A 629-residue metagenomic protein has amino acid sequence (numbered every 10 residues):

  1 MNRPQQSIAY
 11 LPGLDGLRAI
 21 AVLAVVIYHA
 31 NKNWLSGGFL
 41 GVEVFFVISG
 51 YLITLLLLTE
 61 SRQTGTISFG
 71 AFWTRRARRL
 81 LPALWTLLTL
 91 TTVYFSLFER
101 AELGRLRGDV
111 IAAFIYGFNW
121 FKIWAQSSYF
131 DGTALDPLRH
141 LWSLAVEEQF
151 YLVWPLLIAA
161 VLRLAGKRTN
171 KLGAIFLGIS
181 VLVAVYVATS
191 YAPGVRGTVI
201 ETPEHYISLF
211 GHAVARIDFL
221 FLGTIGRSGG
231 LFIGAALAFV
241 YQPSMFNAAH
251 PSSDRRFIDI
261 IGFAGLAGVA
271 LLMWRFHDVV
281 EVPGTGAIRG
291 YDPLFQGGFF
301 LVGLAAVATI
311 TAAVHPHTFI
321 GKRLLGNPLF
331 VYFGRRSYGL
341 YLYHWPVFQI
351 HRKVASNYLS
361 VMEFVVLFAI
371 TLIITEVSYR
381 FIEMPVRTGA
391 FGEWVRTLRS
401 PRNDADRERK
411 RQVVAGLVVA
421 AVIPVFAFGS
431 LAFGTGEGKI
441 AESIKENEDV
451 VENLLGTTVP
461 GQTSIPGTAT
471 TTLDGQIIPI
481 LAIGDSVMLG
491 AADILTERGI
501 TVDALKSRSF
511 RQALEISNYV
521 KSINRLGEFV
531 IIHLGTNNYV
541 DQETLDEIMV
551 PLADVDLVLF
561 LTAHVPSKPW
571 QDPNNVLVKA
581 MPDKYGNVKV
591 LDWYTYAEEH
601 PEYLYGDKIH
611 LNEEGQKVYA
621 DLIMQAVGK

Functional and structural regions predicted by a protein language model:
N2-L14, I20-L431: Hydrophobic membrane-embedded alpha-helices and membrane-water interface caps/short interhelical or interfacial loops
V42, I483-G484, I532, L591: Active-site flanking residues adjacent to catalytic metal/cofactor-binding acidic residues
V47, I483-G484, L561: Short hydrophobic segments within beta-strands
P193-G194, P203-I207, A236, H277-D278 (+10 more regions): Extracellular/periplasmic envelope-modification machinery, especially enzymes that add or remove acyl/ester groups on
I523-R525, M549-V555: Short, conserved loop/helix-junction motifs that constitute active-site signature segments in enzyme catalytic cores
V530-G535, L559-A563: Conserved beta-strand segments of the P-loop GTPase G domain that flank and frequently precede/overlap
D554-L557, V588: A short helix->loop->beta-strand "cap" motif at the edges of active sites that frequently abuts
